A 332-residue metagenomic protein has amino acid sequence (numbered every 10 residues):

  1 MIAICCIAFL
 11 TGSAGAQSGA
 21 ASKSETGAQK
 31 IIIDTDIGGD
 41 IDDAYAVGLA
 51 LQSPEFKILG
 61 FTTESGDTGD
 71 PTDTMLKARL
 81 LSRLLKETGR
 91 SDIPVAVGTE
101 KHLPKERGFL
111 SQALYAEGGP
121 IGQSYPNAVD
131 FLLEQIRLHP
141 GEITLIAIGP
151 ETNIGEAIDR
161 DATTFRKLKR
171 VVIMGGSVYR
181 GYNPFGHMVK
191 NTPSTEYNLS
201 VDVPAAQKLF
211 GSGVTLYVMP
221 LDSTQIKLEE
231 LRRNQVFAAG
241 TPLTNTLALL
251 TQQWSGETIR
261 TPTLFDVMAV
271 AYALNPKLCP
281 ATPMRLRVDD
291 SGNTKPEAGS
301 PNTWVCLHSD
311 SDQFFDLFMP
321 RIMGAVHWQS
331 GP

Functional and structural regions predicted by a protein language model:
M1-T11: Bacterial N-terminal signal peptides
A14-A20: Boundary at the C-terminal end of the N-terminal hydrophobic targeting segment
K23-R79, E117-V218, T224: Active-site histidine-anchored catalytic micro-motif
E25-A28, Y45-S53, K57-I58, E196-P332: Conformational coupling and interaction surfaces
G27-A28, T72-L138, P301-V305, S309 (+2 more regions): Metal-dependent C-N hydrolase catalytic cores
E64, A96-E100, M219-L221, D289: Conserved beta-strand termini and adjacent loop/short-helix elements that scaffold enzyme active sites in alpha/beta
T68-L76, P104, S177-G181, V288-T303: Short, mixed-charge aromatic SLiMs
T72, E106-G108, Y182-F185, E229-L231: Short, well-ordered secondary-structure micro-motifs
